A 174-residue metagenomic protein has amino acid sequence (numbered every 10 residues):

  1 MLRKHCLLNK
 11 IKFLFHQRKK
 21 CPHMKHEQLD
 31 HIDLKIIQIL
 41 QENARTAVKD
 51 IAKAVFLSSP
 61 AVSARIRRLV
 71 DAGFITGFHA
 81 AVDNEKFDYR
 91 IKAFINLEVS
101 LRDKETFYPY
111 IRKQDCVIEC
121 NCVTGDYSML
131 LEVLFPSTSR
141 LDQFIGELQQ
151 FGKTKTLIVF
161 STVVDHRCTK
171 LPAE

Functional and structural regions predicted by a protein language model:
L2-E174: A compositional/biophysical signature of low hydrophobicity enriched in polar/charged and small residues
